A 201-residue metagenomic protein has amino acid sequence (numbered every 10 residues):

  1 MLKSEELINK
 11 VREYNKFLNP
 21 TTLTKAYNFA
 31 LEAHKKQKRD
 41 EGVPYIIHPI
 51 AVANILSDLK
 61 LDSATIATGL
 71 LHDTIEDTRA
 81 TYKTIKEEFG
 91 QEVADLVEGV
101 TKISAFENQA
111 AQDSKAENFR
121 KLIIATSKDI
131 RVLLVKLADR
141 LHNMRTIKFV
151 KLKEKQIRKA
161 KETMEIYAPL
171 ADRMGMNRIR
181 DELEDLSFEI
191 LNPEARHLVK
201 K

Functional and structural regions predicted by a protein language model:
M1-K201: Active-site helical microenvironments for divalent-metal-assisted chemistry
